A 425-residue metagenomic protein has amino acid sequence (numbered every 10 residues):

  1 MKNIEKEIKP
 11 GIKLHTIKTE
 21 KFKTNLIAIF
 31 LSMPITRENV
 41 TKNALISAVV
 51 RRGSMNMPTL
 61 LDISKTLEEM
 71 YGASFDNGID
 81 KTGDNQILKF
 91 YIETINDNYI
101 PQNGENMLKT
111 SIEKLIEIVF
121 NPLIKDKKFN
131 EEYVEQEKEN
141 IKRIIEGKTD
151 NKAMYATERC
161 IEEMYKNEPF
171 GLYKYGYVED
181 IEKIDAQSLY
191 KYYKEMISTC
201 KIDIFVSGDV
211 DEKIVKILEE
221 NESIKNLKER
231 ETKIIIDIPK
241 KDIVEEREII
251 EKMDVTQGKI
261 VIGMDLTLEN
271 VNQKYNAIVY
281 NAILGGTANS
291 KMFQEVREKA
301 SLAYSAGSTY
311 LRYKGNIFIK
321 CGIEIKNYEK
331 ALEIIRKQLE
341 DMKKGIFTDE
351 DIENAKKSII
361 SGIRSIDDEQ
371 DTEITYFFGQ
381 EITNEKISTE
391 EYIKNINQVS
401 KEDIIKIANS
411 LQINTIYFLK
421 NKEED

Functional and structural regions predicted by a protein language model:
M1-Y71, Y177, Y190-E295, T415-D425: His/Glu-rich zincin catalytic helix
I17, K23-T41, L60-E117, M154-G176 (+5 more regions): M16 family metallopeptidases and their MPP-like homologs
G53-N56, N98-Q102, N121-N130: Short, polar/flexible loop-turn hinges at active-site or ligand-entry regions and domain interfaces
S64-K65, N121-I145, T232-K241, K337 (+1 more regions): Acidic/histidine-enriched alpha-helical segments
D80-K81, Y190-I197, S308-L311, I405-N409: Short, flexible, solvent-exposed loop/turn segments with mixed acidic/basic and small polar residues
I141, I145-T149, C160, M164: Glycine-rich, mobile lid/loop segments that gate access to catalytic sites or pores
R143-G147, V244-Q257, S361-D371: Short, low-order "capping/linker" segments at domain edges
K183-Y190: Active-site glycine-rich loop that binds ribose-phosphate moieties when present
